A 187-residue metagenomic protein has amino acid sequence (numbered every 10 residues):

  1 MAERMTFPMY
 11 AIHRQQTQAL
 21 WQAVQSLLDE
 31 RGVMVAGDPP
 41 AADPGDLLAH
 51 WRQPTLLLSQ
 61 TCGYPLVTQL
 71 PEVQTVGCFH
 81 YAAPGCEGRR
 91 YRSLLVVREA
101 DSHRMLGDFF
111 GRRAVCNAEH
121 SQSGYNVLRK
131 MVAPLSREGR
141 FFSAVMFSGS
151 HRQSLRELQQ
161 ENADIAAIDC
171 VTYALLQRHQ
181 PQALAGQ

Functional and structural regions predicted by a protein language model:
M1-Q74, C78-Y81, E87-R90, H103: N-terminal hydrophobic or amphipathic helices and topogenic motifs
F7-A23, G88-S148, S154: Bilobed "Venus flytrap"/periplasmic-binding protein-like clamshell domains and structurally analogous long
G32-P39, E138-F142, L184-G186: Short, surface-exposed acidic
W51-L58, R112-A114, Q159-I168: Alpha-to-beta junction loops
S59-T61, N117, S148, D169: Conserved residues at the C-terminal ends of beta-strands
T61-L70, Q159, D164-G186: A ligand-binding cleft/hinge motif common to bilobed small-molecule-binding domains
T75-C78, F141, A166, A185-Q187: Short hydrophobic/aromatic-enriched beta-strand-loop microsegments
S148-L155, Q159-D164: Hydrophobic hinge/microswitch elements
